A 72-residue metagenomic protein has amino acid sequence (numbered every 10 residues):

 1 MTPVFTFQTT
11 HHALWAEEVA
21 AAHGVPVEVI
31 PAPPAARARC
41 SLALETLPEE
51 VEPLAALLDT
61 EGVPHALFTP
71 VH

Functional and structural regions predicted by a protein language model:
M1-T46: Amphipathic, hydrophobic secondary-structure cores in small proteins
R39, A43-H72: C-terminal structural segments of small proteins and small subunits
